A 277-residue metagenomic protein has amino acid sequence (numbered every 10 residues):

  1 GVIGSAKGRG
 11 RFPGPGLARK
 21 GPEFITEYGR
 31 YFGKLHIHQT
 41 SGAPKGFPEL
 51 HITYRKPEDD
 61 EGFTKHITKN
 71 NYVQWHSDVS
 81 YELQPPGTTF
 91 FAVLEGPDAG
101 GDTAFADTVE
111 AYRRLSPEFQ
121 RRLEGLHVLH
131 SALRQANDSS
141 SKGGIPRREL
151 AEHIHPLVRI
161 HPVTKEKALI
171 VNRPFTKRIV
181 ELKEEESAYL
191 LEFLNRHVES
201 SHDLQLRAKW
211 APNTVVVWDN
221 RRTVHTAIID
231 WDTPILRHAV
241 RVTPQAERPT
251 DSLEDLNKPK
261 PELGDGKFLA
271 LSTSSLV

Functional and structural regions predicted by a protein language model:
V2-V217, R221-V277: Fe(II)/2-oxoglutarate oxygenase catalytic core
